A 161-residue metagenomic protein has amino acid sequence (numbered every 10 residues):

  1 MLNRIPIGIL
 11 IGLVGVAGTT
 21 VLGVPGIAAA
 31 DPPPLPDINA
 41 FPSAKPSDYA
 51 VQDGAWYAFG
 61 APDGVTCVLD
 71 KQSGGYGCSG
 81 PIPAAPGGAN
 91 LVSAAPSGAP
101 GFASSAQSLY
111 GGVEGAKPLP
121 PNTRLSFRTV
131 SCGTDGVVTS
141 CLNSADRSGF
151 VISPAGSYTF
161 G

Functional and structural regions predicted by a protein language model:
M1-V14: Bacterial N-terminal signal peptides that target proteins for export
I9, G26-A29: Intrinsic disorder/low-complexity segments, especially N-terminal tails and targeting/processing regions
V16-I27: C-terminal segment of classical bacterial N-terminal signal peptides
D31-Y49, K71-L119, I152-G161: A low-complexity, Ser/Thr/Gly/Pro-enriched, surface-exposed linker/loop concept that marks segments flanking
G54-P62, L69, P121-G133: Extracellular glycan-recognition/adhesion modules and their associated mucin-like linkers
G60, V68-D70, G77-S79, G133-D135 (+1 more regions): Beta-strand residues in well-ordered beta-sheet regions across diverse protein folds
T66, G75-G77, A85-P86, T139-L142 (+1 more regions): Short loop/beta submotifs within extracellular cysteine-rich repeat domains
L109-G156: Extracytosolic low-complexity repeat regions of secreted or lipid-anchored proteins
